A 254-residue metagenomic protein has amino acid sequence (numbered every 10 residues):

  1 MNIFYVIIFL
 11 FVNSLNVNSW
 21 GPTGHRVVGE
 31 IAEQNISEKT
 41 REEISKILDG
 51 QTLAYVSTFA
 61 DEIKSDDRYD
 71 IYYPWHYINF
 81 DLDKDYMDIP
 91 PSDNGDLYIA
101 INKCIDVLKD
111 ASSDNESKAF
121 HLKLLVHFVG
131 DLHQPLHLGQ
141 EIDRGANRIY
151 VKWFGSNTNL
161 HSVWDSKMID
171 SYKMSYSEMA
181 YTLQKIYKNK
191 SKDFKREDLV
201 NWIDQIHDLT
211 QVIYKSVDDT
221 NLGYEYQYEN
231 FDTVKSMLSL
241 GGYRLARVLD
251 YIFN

Functional and structural regions predicted by a protein language model:
M1-F9: Sec-dependent signal peptide recognition, specifically the positively charged N-region followed immediately by
I8-F11, W20: A subset of signal/propeptide-processing and intrinsically disordered low-complexity segments in secreted/extracellular
S14-N16: N-terminal signal peptide c-region/cleavage motif recognized by signal peptidases
N18-V126, Q140-N254: N-terminal, motif-rich segments that launch catalysis or mediate targeting to/interaction with membranes, typified by
L136-H137: Transmembrane alpha-helix/helix-exit interface in multi-pass inner-membrane proteins
